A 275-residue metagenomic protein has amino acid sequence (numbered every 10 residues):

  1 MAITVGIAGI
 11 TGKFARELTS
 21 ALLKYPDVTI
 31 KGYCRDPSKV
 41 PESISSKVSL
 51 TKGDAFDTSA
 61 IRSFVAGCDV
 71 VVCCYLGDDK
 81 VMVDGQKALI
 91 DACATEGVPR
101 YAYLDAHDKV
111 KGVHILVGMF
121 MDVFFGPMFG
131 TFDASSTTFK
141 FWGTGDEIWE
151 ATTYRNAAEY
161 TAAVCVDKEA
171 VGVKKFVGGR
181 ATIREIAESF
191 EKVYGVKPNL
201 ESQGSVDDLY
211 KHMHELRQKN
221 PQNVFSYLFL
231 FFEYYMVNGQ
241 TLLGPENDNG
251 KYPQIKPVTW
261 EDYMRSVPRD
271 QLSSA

Functional and structural regions predicted by a protein language model:
M1-A2, A275: Universal eukaryotic N-terminal targeting presequences
A2-S46, L50, F56-S59, D78 (+4 more regions): Oxidoreductase cofactor-interface core, primarily capturing Rossmann-like NAD(P)-dependent enzymes
T58-G67: Short amphipathic alpha-helix with an adjacent loop that forms part of the alpha/beta core around
A66-D105: NAD(P)-cofactor binding segment of oxidoreductase domains
V206-A275: A hydrophobic C-terminal alpha-helical subdomain
